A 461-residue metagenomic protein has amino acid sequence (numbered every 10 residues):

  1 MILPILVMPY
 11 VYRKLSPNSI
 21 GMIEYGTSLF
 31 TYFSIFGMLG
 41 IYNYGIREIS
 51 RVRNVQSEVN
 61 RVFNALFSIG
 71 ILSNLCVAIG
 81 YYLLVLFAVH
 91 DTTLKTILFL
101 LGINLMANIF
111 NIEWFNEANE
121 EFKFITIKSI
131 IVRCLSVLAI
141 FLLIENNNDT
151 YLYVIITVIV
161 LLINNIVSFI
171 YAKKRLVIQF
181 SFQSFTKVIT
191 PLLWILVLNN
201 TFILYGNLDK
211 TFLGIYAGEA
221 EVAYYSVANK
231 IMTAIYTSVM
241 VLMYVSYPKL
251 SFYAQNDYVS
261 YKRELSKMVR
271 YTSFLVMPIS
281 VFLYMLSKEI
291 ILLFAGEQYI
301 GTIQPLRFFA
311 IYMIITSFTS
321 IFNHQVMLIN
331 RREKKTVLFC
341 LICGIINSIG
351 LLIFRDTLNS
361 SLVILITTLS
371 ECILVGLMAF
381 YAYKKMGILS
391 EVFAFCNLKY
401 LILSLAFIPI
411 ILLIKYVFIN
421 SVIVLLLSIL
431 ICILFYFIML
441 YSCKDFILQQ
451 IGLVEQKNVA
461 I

Functional and structural regions predicted by a protein language model:
M1-N43, A78, V137, T190-E219 (+3 more regions): Signature of the first transmembrane helix
P9-Y10, G21-M38, W194, D209-T211 (+4 more regions): Alpha-helical transmembrane segments of polytopic membrane transporters and translocases
P17-S19, L84-L101, L283-I314: Interfacial segments at transmembrane-helix termini and the short loops linking adjacent helices
Y25, G102, T126-K174, T190-P191 (+3 more regions): Hydrophobic alpha-helical transmembrane segments
G37-N54, M232-V269, S273-V276, N323-I329: Helix-loop junctions and terminal segments of transmembrane helices in multi-pass membrane transport/translocation
L105-I127, I311-I342: Membrane-interface junctions at transmembrane-helix termini in multi-pass inner-membrane proteins
K123-T126, T150-T157, I166-G206, T211 (+4 more regions): Interhelical loop/hinge segments that connect adjacent transmembrane helices in multipass membrane
I388, A394-N397, P409-I461: Membrane-proximal transmembrane or re-entrant/amphipathic helices at the cytosolic face
